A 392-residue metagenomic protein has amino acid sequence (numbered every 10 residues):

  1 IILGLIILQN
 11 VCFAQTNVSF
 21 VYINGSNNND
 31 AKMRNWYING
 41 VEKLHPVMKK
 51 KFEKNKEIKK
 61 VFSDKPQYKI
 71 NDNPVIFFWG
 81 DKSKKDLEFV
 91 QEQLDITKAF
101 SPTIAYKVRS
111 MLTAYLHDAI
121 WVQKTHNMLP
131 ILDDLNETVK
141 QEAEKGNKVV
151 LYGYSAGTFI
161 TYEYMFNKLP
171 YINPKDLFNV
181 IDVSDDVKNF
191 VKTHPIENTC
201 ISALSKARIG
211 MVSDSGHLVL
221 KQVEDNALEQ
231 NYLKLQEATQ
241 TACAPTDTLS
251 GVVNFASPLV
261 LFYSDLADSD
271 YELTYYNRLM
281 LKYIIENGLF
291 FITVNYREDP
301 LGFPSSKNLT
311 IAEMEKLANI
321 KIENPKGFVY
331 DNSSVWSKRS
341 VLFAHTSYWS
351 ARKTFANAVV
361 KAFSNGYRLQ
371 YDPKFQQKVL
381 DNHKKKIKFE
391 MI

Functional and structural regions predicted by a protein language model:
I1-A14: Classical Sec-dependent N-terminal signal peptides that target proteins to the secretory pathway
T16-F20: Extreme N-terminal starter segment of soluble prokaryotic enzymes
I23-K145: Active-site catalytic motif of lipid deacylating hydrolases and related acyltransferases
N24-N28, I120-I285, F291: Serine-dependent carboxylesterase/thioesterase catalytic core of lipase-like alpha/beta-hydrolase/SGNH enzymes
K32-N35, W79, H117-V122, M211-L218 (+3 more regions): Lipolytic serine-hydrolase domain surface
N35-L44, E163-P170, L309: Amphipathic alpha-helical scaffolding segments
K59-V75, T161, F375-I392: Amphipathic alpha-helical surface "interface" segments used for docking/oligomerization or membrane association within
